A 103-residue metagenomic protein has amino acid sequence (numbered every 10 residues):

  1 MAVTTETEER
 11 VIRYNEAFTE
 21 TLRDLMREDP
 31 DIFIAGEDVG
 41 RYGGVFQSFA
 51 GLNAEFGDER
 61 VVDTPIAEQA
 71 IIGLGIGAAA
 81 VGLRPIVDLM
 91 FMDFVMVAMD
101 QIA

Functional and structural regions predicted by a protein language model:
M1-A103: Thiamine diphosphate
